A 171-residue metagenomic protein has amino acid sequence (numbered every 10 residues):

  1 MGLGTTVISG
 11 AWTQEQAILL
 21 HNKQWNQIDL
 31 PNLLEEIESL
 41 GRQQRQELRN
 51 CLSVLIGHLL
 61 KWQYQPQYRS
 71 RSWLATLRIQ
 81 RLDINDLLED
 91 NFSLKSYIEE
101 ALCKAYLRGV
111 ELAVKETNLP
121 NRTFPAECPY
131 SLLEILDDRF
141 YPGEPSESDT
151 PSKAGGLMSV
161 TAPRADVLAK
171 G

Functional and structural regions predicted by a protein language model:
M1-G171: Surface/interface-facing alpha-helical segments and adjacent flexible terminal/loop regions used for partner/assembly
